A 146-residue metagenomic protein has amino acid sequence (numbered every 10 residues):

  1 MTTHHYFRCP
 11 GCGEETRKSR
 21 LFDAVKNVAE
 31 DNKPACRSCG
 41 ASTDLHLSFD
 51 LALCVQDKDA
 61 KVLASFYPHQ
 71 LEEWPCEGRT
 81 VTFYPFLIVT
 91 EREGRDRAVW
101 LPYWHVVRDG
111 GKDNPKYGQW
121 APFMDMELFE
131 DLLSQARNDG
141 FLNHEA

Functional and structural regions predicted by a protein language model:
T3-H4, L51-R79: Intrinsically disordered, low-complexity linker/tail regions enriched in polar/charged residues
H4-Y6, K33: Residues immediately within or flanking Cys/His clusters that coordinate Zn2+ in small zinc-binding modules
C9-G13, R37-C39: Short, cysteine/histidine-rich loop/knuckle motifs that typically chelate Zn2+
T16-F22, T43-F49: Short, non-ligating residues that shape and space the ligands of small metal-coordination modules and catalytic
N27-S42: Cysteine-rich micro-motifs
V81-K116: A short, structured beta-strand/loop element
D113-E127: A short, exposed loop/beta-hairpin motif centered on an aromatic-Gly-Thr core
G118-P122, S134-A146: C-terminal, charged low-complexity interaction regions
